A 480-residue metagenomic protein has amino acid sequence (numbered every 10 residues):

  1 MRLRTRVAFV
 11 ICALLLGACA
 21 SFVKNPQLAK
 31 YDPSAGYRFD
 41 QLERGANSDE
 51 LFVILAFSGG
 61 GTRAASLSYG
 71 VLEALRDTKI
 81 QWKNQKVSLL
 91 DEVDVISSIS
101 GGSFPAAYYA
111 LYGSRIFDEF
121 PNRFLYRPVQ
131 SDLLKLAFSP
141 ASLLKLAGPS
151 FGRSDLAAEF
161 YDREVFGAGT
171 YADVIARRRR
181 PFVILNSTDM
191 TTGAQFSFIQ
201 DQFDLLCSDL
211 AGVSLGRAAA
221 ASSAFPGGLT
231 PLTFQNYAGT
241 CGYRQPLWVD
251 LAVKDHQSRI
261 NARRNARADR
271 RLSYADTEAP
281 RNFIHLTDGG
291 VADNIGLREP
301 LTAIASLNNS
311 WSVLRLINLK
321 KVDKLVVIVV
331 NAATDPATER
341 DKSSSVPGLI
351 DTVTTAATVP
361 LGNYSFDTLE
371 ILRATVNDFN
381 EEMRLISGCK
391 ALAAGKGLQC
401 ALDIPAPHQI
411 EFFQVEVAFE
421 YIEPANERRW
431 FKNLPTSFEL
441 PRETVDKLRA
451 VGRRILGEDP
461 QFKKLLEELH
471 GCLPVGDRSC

Functional and structural regions predicted by a protein language model:
R2-V7, C19-C480: Catalytic domains of lipid- and phosphate-ester/thioester hydrolases
